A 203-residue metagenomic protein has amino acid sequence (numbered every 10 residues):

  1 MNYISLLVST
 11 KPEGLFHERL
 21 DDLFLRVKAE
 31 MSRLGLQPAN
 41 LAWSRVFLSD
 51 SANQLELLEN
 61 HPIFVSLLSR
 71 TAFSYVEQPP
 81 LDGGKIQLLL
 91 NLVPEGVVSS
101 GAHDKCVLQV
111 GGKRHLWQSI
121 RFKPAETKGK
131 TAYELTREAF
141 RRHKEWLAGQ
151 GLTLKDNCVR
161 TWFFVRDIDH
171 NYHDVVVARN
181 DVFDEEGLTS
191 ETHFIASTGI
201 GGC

Functional and structural regions predicted by a protein language model:
M1-C203: Short, polar/acidic, helix-capping and beta-turn segments at strand->helix junctions that line the mouths
